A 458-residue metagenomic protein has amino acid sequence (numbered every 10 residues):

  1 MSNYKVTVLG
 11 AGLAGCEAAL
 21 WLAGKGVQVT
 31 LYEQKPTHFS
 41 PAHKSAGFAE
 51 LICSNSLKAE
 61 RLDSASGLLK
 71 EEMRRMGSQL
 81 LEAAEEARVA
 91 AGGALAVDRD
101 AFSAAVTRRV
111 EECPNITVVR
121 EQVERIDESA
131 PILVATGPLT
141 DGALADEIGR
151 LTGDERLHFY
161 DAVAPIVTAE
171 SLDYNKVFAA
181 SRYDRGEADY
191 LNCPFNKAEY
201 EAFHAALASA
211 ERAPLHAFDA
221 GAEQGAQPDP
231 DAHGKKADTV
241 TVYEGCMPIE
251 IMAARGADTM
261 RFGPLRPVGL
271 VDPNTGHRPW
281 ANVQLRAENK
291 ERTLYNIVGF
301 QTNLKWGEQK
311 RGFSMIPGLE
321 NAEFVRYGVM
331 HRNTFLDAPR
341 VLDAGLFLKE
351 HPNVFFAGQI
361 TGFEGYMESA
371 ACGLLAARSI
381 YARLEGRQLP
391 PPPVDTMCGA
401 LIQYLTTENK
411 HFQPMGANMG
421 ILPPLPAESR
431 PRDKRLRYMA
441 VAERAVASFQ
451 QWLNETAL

Functional and structural regions predicted by a protein language model:
S2-A14: Beta1/beta-strand and adjacent pyrophosphate-binding region of the FAD-binding site in flavoprotein oxidoreductases
L20-E82, V394-L405: N-terminal FAD cofactor-binding segment of flavoenzymes
E50-R61, E85-A101, A105: Dinucleotide-binding Rossmann-like beta1-alpha1 core, especially the glycine-rich loop that anchors the ADP
R99-V118: Helical element adjacent to the flavin cofactor pocket in flavoenzyme catalytic cores
E112-R286, E291, Y295-W306, K310-R311: Predominantly flavin-linked oxidoreductase catalytic cores and closely associated redox partners
I297-F363, A370-C372, P390-T407, F412-N418 (+1 more regions): A glycine-rich dinucleotide-binding beta-alpha-beta segment and adjacent secondary-structure elements that constitute
S369-P391: Internal hydrophobic alpha-helix adjacent to the cofactor/substrate pocket in enzyme cavities
M415-L458: C-terminal auxiliary extensions adjacent to catalytic cores
